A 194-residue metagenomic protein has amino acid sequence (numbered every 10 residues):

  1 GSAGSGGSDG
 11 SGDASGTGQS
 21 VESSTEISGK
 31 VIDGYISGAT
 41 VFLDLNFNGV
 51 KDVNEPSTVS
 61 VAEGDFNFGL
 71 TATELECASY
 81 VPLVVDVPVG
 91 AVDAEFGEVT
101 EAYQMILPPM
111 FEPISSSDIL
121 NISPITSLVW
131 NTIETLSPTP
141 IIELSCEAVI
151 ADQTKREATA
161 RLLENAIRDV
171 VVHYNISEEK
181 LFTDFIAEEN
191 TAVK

Functional and structural regions predicted by a protein language model:
G1-K194: Feature for extracytoplasmic/surface-facing segments of secreted or surface-associated proteins, emphasizing
